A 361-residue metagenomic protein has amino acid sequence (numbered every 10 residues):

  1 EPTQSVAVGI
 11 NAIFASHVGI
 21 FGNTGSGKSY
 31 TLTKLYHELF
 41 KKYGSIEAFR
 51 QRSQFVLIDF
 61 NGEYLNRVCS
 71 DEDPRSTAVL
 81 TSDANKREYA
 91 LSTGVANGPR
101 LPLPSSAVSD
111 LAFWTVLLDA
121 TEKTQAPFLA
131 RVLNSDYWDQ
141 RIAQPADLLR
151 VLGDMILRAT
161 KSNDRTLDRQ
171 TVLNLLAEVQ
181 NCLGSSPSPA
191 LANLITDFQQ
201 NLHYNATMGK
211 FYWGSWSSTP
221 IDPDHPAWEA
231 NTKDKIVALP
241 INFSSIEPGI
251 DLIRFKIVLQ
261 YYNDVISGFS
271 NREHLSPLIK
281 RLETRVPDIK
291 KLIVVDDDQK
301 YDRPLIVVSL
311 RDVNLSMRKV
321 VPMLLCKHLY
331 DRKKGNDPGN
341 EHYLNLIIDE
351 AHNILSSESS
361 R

Functional and structural regions predicted by a protein language model:
P2-T93: Glycine-rich phosphate-binding loop of nucleotide-binding enzymes
I13-A15, V95, L315, N353: Generic "edge-of-domain/loop-turn" microfeature
N23-G25, L101, L117: Flexible, glycine/proline-enriched loop segments at strand-loop-helix junctions that form or flank small-ligand binding
G62-E72, L103-R361: P-loop NTPase motor domains
S92-V108: A short, charged helix-loop
